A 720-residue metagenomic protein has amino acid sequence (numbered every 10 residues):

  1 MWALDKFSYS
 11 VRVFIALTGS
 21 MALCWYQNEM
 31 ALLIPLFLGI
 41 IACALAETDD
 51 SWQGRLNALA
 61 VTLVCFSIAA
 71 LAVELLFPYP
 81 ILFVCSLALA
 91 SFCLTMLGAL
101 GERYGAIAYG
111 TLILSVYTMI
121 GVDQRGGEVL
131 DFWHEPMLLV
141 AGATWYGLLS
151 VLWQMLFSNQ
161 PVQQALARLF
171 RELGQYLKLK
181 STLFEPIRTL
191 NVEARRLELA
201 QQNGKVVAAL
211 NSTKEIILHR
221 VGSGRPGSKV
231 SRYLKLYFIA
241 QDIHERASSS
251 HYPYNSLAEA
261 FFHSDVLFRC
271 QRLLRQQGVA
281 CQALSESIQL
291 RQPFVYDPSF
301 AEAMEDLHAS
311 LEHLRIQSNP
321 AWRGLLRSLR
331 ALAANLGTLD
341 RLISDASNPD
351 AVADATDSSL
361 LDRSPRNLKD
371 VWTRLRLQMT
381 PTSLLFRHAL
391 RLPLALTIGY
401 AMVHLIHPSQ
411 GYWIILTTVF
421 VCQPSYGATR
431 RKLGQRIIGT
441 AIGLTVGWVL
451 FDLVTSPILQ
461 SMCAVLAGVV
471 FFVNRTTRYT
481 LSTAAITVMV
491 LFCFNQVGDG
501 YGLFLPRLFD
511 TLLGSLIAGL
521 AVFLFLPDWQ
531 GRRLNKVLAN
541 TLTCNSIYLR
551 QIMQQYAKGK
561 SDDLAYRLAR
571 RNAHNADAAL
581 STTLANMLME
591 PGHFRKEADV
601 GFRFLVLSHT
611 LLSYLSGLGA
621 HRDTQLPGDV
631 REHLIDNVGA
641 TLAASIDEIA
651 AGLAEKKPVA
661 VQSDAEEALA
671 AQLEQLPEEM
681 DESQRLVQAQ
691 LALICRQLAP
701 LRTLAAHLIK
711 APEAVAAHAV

Functional and structural regions predicted by a protein language model:
M1-F14, T18, A22, Y26 (+8 more regions): Long, hydrophobic alpha-helical segments that serve as membrane-spanning/inserting helices
M1-F157, P161, R323, R327-A485 (+13 more regions): Alpha-helical transmembrane segments and their membrane-interface boundaries that form or gate the permeation pathway
L612, S616-G619: Extended, charged coiled-coil helical stalks used as long, distance-spanning scaffolds in large assemblies
